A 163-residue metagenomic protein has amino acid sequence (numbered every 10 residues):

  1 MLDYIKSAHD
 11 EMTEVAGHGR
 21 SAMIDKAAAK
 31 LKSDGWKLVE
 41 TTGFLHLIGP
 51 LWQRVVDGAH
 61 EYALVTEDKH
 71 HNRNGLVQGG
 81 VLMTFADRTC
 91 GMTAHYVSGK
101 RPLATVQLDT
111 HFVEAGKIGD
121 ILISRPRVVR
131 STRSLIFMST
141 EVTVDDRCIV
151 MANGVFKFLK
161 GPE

Functional and structural regions predicted by a protein language model:
M1-E163: Terminal targeting signals and extreme-terminal segments of soluble enzymes
